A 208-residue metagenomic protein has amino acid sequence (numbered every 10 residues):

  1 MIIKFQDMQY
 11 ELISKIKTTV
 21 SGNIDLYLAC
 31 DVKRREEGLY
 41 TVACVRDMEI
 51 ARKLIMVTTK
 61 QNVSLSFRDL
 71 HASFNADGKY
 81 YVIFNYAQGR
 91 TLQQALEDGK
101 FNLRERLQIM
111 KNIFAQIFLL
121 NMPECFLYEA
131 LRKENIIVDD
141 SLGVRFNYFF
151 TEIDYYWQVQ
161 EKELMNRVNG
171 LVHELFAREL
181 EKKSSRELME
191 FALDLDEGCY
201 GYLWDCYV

Functional and structural regions predicted by a protein language model:
I2-S64: ATP-binding glycine-rich loop module of kinase domains
N62-F67, Q88: Flexible N-lobe loop architecture of eukaryotic-like protein kinase catalytic domains
D69-Y80: Short beta-strand micro-motifs within the conserved protein kinase catalytic domain, predominantly in the N-lobe
A87-E97: Structural motif in protein kinase domains
L96-N112: Activation segment of protein kinase catalytic domains, centered on the conserved DFG
A115-L127: Protein kinase catalytic-loop region centered on the HRD/HxD motif
F126-Y128, V138-Y207: C-lobe/activation-segment region of protein kinase-like
L131: Hydrophobic HxD+1 residue recognition
